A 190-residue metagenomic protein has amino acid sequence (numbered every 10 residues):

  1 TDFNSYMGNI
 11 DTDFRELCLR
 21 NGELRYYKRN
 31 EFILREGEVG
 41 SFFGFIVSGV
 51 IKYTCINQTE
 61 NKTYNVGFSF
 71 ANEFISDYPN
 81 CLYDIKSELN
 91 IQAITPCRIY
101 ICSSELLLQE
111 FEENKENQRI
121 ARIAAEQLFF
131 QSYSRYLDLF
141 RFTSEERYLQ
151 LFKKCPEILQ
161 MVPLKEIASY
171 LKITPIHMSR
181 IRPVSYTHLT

Functional and structural regions predicted by a protein language model:
T1-L24, N80: Cyclic nucleotide-binding regulatory module and flanking cytosolic helices
T12, E23, Y27, I51 (+2 more regions): Generic structural signal for secondary-structure transition and capping sites
R25-Y27, S69, C102: Hydrophobic residues at beta-strand termini and immediately following loops that shape nucleotide-binding pockets
F32-A93: Cyclic nucleotide-binding regulatory domains
Q92-I101, E105-P175: Polybasic "coupling" helices that flank or enter modular domains
R182: DNA major-groove recognition helix of helix-turn-helix
T187-T190: Conserved small/polar residues in nucleotide/adenosyl-binding loops
